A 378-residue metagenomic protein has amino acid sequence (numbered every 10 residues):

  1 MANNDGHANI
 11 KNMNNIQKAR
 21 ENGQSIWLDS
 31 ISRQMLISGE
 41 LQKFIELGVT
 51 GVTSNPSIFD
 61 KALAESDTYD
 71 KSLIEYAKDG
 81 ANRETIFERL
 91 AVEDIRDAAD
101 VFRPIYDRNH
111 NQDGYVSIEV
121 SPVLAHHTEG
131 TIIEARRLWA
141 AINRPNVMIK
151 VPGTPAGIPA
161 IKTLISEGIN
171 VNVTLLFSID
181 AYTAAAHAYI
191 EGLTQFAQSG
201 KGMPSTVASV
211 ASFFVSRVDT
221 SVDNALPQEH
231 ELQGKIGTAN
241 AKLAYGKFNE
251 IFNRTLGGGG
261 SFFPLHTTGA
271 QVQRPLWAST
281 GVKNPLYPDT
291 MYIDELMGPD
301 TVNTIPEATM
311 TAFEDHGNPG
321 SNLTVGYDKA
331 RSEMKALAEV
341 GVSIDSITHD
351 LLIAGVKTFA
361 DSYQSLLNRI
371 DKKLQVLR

Functional and structural regions predicted by a protein language model:
A2-G39: N- or domain-start disorder-to-order transition segments that initiate the globular core
D29, P145-T154, I169-A181: Catalytic beta/alpha-barrel core
M35, H127-I133, V151-I165, S178-G192: Active-site-adjacent beta->alpha loops and helix N-cap segments on the catalytic face of soluble alpha/beta enzymes
G48-T50, N143, A160-V171, T206: Glycine-enriched alpha-helix->loop->beta-strand junction motifs that scaffold or abut catalytic
N55, I118, I149, L164 (+2 more regions): Conserved, mostly hydrophobic/aromatic
I58-D60, E65-A160: Active-site beta->alpha loop and helix N-cap motifs at the rims of alpha/beta catalytic domains
I169-A308: Catalytic alpha/beta core domains of metabolic enzymes, predominantly
A270-L377: Flexible, acidic glycine-rich loops studded with aromatic residues
